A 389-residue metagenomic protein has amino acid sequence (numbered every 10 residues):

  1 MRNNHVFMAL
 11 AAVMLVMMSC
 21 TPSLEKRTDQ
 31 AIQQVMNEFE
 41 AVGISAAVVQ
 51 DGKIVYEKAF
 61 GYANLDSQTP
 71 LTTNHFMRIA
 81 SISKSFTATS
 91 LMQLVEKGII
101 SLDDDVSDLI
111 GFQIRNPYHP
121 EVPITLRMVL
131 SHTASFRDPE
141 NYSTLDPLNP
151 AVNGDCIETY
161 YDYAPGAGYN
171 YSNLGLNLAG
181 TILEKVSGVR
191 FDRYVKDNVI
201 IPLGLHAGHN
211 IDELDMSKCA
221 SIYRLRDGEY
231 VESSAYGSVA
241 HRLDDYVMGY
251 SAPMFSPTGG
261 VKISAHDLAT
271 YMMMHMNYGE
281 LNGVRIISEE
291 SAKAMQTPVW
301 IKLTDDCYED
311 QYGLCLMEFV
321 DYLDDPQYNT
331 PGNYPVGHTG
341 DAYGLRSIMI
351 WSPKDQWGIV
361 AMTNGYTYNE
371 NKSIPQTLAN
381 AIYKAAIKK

Functional and structural regions predicted by a protein language model:
M1-M8: Bacterial N-terminal signal peptides that target proteins for export
M18-S19: C-terminal motif of bacterial Sec signal peptides marking the signal peptidase cleavage site
E25-M77, I99, A151-T159: Short, conserved catalytic-motif segment at the N-terminal edge
N37-S45, D66-M128, Y163-G175, S256-G259 (+1 more regions): Short active-site loop at a secondary-structure junction that contains or immediately precedes the catalytic residue(s)
G61-A63, G237, G365: A generic structural motif
P117-V336: Short, surface-exposed loop or secondary-structure junction motifs that flank catalytic or metal-binding residues
W300, D321, N329-P331, A361-K389: Short, gly/Ser/Thr-rich active-site loops of penicillin-recognizing serine hydrolases
H338, R346-G365: Short, well-ordered beta-strand elements
